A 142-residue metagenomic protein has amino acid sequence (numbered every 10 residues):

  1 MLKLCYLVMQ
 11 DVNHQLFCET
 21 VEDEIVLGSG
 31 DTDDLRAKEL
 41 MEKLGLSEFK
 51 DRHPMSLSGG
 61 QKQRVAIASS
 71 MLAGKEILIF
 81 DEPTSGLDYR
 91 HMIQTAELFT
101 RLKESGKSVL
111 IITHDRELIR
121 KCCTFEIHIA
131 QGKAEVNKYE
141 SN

Functional and structural regions predicted by a protein language model:
D34-F49: Conserved ABC ATPase "signature" region
H53-L57, Q61: Conserved ABC ATPase signature
I67: Hydrophobic anchor residue at the start of the ABC signature
L78-D81: Catalytic Walker B motif of ABC-type/P-loop ATPase nucleotide-binding domains
T84-S85: Short loop immediately C-terminal to the Walker-B catalytic DE motif in ABC-type ATPase nucleotide-binding domains
Y89-R90: Helix N-cap at the start of a conserved alpha-helix in ABC-type nucleotide-binding domains
T113-H114: H-loop/switch region of ABC-family ATPase nucleotide-binding domains
